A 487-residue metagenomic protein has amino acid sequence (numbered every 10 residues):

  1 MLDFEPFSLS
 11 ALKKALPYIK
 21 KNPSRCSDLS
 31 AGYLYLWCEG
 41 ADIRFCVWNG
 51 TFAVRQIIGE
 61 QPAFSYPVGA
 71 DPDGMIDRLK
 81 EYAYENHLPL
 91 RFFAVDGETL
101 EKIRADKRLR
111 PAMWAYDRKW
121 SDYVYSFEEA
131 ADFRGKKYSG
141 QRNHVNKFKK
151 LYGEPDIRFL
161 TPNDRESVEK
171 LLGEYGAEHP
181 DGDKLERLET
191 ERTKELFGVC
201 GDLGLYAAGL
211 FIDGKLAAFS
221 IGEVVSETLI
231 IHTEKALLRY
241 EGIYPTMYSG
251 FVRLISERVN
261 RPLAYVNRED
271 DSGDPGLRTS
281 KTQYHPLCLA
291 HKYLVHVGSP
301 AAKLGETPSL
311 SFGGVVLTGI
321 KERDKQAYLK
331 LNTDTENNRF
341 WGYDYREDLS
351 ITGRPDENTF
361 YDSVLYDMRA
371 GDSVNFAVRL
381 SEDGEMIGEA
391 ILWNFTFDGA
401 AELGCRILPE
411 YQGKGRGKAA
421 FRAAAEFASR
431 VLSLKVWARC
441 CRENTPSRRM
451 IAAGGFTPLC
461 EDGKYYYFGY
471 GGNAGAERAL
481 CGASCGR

Functional and structural regions predicted by a protein language model:
S27-E98, F211-L238, L392-G399: Conserved donor-binding loop and adjoining core beta-sheet/short helix segment in diverse acyl/aminoacyl transferases
S65-P72, H232-G242, A377-R379, G404-K414 (+1 more regions): A short, internal acetyl-CoA/4′-phosphopantetheine-binding micro-motif in the GNAT/acyltransferase core
P72-E81, Y240-L254, G413-F427, R448-A453: Conserved acetyl-CoA-binding loop-helix of GNAT-fold acetyltransferases
N86-D96, V259-E269, V431-R439: Conserved GNAT acetyl-CoA-binding A-motif
T99-W114, S272-L289, K418, R442-L459: Conserved active-site alpha-helix within GNAT-family acetyltransferase domains
L109-D183, L304-G305: Acyltransferase donor/substrate-recognition loop-hinge adjacent to the catalytic core
F159-H179, F197-L203, L210, P300-P409 (+3 more regions): GNAT-family acyltransferases
L205-H296, G413: Aromatic (often tryptophan-rich) hydrophobic motifs at membrane interfaces
